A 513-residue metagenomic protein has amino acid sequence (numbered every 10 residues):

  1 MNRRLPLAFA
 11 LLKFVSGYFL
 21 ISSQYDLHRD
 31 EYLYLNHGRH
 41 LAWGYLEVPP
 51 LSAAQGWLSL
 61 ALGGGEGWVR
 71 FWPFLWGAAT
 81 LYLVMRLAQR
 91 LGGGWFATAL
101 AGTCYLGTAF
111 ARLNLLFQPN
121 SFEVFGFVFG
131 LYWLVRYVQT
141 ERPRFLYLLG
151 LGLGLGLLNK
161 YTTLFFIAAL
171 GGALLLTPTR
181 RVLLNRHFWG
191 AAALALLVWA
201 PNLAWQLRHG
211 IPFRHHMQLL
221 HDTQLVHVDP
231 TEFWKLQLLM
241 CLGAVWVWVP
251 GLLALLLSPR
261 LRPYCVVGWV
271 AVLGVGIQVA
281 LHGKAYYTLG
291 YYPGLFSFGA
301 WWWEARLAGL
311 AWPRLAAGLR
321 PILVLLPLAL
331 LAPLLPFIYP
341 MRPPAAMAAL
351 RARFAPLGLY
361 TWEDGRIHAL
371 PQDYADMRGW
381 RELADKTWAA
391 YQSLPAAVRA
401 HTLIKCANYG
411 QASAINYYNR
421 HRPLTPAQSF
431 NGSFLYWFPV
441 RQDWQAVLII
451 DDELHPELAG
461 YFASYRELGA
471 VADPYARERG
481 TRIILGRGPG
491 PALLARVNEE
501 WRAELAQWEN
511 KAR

Functional and structural regions predicted by a protein language model:
N2-L7, V84-G107, F125: Transmembrane-helix signature of polytopic, membrane-embedded enzymes that assemble or transfer cell-envelope glycans
S23, L155, L164-Y264, Q278-L281 (+2 more regions): Transmembrane-lumen/periplasm boundary regions of multi-pass, lipid-linked membrane glycan transferases
H40, F145-K160, A195-L197, L273-A280: Membrane-interface alpha helices of multi-pass inner-membrane proteins
P50-A54, L62-A79, L113-F117: Loop-to-helix entry region of an early transmembrane alpha helix in multi-pass inner-membrane enzymes
F71-G92, F129, W133: Transmembrane-helix motifs of polytopic, lipid-linked glycan transferases
Q89-L91, G130-L146, L252-R260: Membrane-interface transmembrane helices that cradle and orient dolichyl/undecaprenyl
F96, R136-G154, N185-W189, A193 (+1 more regions): Short hydrophobic alpha-helices at membrane interfaces in multi-pass membrane enzymes
A109, L115-E123: Short acidic/glycine- and proline-prone juxtamembrane loop motifs at membrane-interface regions of multi-pass membrane
